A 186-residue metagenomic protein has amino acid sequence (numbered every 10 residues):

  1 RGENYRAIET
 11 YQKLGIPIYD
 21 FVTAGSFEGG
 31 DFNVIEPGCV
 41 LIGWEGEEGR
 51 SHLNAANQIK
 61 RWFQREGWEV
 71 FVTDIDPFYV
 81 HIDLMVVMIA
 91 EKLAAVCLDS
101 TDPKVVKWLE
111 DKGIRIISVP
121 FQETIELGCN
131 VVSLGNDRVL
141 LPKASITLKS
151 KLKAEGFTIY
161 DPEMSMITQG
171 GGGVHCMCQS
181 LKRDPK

Functional and structural regions predicted by a protein language model:
R1-K186: The feature marks the mature, well-folded catalytic cores of soluble enzymes
